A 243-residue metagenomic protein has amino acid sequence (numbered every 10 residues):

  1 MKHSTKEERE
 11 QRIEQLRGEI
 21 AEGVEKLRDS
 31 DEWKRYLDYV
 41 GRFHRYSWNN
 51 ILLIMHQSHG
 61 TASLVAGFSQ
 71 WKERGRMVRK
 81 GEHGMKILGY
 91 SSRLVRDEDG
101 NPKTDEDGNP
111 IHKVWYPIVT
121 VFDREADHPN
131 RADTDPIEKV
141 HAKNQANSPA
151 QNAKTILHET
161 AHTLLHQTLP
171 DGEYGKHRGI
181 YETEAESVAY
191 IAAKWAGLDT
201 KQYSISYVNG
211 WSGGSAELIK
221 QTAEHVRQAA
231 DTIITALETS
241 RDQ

Functional and structural regions predicted by a protein language model:
M1-Q243: N-terminal accessory/interface modules of nucleic-acid-binding and processing proteins
